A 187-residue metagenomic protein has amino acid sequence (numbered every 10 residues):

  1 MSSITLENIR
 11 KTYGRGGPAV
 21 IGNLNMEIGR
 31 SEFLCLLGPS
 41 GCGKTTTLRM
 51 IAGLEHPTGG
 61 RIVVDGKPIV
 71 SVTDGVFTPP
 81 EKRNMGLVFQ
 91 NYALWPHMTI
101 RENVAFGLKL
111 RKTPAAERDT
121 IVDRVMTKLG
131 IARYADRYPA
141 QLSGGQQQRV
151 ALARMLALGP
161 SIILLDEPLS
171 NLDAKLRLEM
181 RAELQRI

Functional and structural regions predicted by a protein language model:
M1-L176, M180, I187: ABC family nucleotide-binding domain
